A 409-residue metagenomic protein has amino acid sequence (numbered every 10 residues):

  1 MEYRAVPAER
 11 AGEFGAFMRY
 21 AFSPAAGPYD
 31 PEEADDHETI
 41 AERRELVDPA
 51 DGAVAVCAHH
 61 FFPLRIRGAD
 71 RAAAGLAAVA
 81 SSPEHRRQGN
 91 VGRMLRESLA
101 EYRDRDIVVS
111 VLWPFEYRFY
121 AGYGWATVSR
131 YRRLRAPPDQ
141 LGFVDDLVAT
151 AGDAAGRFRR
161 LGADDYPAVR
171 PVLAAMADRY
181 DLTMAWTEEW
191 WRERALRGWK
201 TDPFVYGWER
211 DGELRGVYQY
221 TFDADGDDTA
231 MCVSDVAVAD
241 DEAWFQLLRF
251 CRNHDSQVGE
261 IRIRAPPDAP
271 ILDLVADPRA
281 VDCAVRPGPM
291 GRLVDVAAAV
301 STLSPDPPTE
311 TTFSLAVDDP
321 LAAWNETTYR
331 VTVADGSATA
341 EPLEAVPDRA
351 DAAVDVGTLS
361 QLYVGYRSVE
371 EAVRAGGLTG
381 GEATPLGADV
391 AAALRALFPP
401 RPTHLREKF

Functional and structural regions predicted by a protein language model:
M1-V56, A69, G75, G142-W190 (+1 more regions): Short amphipathic alpha-helix that is part of the acyltransferase structural core
E2-R4, A8-A11, A155-F409: Intrinsically disordered, low-complexity, positively biased terminal segments
E45, G52-F62, G75, A80 (+3 more regions): Conserved beta-strand in the GNAT
H85-M94, E242-Q246: Conserved acetyl-CoA pyrophosphate-binding loop and the N-cap/start of the following alpha-helix in GNAT-like
L95, Y102-P114, S256-P266: Conserved GNAT acetyl-CoA-binding A-motif
I107-V108, P114-R133, D268-A284: Conserved active-site alpha-helix within GNAT-family acetyltransferase domains
T127-S129, R133-V148: Aromatic-anchored glycine-rich loop motif in surface-exposed flexible loops
